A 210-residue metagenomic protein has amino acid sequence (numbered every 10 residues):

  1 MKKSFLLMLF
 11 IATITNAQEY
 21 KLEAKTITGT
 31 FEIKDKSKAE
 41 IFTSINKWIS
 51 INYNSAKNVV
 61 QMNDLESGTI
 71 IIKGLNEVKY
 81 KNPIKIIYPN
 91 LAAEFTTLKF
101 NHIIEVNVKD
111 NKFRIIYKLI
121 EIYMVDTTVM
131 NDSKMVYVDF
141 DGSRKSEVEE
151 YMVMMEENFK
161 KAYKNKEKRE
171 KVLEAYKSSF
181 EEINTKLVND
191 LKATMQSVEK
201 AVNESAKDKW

Functional and structural regions predicted by a protein language model:
M1-S4, K209-W210: Short, Lys/Arg-enriched, disordered terminal segments
K3-T13: Sec-dependent N-terminal signal peptides
A17-W210: Ser/Thr-rich, low-complexity intrinsically disordered terminal regions
